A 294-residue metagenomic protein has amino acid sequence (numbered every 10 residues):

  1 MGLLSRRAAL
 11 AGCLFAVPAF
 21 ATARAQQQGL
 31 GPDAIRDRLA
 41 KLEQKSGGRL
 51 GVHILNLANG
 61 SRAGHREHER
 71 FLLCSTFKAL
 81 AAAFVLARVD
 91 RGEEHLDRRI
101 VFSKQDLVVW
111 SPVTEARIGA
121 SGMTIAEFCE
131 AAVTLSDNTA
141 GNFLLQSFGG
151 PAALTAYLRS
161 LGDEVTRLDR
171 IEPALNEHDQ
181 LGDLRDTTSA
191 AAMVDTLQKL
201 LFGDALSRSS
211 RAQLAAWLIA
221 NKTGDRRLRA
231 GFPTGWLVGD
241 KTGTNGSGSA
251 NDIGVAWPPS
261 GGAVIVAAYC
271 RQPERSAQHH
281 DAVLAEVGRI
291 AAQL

Functional and structural regions predicted by a protein language model:
M1-L10, A21-R24: Twin-arginine (Tat) signal peptide motif
G2-L4, L14, Q27-L39, Q146-S147 (+4 more regions): Structured C-terminal helix/loop/strand segments within mature extracytoplasmic catalytic/sensor domains
R24-L72, I290-Q293: Beta-lactamase-like hydrolase cores
R49, N142-A205: Mid-domain, small-residue-enriched loop/turn segments at the edges of structured enzyme/sensor domains
G51-N56, G64, L80, V101 (+2 more regions): Soluble periplasmic/extracytoplasmic beta-strand elements of cell-envelope proteins
L57, D97-V113, F148-G149: Acidic helix-start/capping segments at beta-turn-to-alpha-helix junctions
G60, L72-I100, V266: Active-site SXXK
L107-F143, P151, D186: Conserved catalytic neighborhood of penicillin-recognizing serine enzymes
